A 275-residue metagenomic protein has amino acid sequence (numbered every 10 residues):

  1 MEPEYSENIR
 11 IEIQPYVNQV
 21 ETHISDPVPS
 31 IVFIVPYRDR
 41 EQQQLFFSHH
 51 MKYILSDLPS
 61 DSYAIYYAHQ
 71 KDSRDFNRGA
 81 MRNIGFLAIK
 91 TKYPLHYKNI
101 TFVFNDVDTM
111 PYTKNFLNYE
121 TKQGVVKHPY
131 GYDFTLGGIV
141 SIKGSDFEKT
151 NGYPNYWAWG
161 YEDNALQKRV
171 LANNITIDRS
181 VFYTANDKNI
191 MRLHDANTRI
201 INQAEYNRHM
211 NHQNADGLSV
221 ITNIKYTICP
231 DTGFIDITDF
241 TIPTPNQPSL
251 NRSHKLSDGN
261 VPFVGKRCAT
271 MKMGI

Functional and structural regions predicted by a protein language model:
M1-I9, N164-I275: C-terminal catalytic/acceptor-binding lobe
M1-Y53, D57, P262-I275: N-proximal low-complexity "stem/linker" segments adjacent to membrane-targeting elements
E41, L45-S48, L55-N99, K114-L117 (+1 more regions): Active-site-proximal specificity loops/subdomain of glycosyltransferases
K98, Q123-L136, I177-V181: A short, conserved acidic/glycine-rich loop-to-beta-strand motif that forms the donor nucleotide-sugar/metal
N99-M110: The conserved acidic donor/metal-binding loop of glycosyltransferases
F116-Y132, S145-E148: Short, flexible, basic/aromatic active-site loop/helix in glycosyltransferases
D133-D146, N164: Short glycine- and hydrophobic/aromatic-rich loop-to-beta-strand nucleating segment in the catalytic cores
I142-G160, K168-S180: Aromatic-glycine-rich donor-binding/catalytic loop that engages nucleotide-sugar donors across glycosyltransferases
